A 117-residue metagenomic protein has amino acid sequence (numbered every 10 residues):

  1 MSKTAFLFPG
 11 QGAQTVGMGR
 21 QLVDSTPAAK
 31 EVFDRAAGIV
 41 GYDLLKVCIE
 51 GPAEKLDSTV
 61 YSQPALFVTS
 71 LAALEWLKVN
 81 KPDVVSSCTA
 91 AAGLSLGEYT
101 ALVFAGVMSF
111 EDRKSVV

Functional and structural regions predicted by a protein language model:
S2-V117: FabD-like malonyl-/acyl-CoA
